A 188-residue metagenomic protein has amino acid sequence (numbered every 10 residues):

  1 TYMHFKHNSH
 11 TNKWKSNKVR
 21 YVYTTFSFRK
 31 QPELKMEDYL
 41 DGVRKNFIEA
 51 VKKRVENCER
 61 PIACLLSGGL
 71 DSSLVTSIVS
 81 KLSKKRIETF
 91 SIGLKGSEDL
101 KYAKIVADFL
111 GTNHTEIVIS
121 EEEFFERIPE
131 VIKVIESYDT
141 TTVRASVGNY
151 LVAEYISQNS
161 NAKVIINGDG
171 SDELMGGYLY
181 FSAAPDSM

Functional and structural regions predicted by a protein language model:
T1-L34: N-terminal segments that mediate ammonia production and transfer in glutamine-dependent amidotransferase systems
F26-M188: ATP-dependent adenylate-handling active sites, centered on carboxylate activation for C-N bond formation
